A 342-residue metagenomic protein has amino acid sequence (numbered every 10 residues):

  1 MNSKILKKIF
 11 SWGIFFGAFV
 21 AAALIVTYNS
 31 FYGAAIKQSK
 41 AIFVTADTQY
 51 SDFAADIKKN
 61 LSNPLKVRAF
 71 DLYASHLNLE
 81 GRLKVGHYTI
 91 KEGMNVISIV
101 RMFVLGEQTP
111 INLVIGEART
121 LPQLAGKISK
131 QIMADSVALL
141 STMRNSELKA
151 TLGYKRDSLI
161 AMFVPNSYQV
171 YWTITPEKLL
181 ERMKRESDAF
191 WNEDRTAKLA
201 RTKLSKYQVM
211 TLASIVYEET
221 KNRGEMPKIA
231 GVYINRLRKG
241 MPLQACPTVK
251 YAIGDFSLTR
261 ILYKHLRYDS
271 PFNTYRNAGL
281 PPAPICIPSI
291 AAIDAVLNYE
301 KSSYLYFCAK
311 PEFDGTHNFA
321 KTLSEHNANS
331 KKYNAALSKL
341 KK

Functional and structural regions predicted by a protein language model:
M1-Q244, V249-G254, C286-A291, A295-S303 (+1 more regions): Conserved catalytic or metal-liganding residues and their short signature motifs at active sites of enzymes
V209-M210, S270-T274, F307-A309: Short acidic (Asp/Glu) and glycine-rich catalytic loops that position anionic groups and cofactors
Q244-C286: Conserved SxxK-family serine transpeptidase/carboxypeptidase catalytic domain of penicillin-binding proteins
I261-S270, A295-Y306: Short glycine/proline-rich, acidic loop/turn segments that cap or connect secondary-structure elements
